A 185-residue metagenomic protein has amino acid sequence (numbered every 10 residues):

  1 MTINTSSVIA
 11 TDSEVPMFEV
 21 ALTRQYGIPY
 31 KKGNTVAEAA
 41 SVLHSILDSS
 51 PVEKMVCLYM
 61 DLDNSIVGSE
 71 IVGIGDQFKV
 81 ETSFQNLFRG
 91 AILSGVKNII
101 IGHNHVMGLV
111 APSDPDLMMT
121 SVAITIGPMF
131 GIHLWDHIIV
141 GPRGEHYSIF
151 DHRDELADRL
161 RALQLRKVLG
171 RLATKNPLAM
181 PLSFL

Functional and structural regions predicted by a protein language model:
M1-V96, P115-L134, G141-L185: N-terminal beta-strand/alpha-helix entry module and adjacent surface of metal-dependent catalytic domains
I99-H105: Short beta-strands and strand-loop turn motifs
I100, I138-I139: Residues embedded in well-ordered beta-strands within globular domains across many folds
H105, I139-G141: Conserved beta-strand edge residues that scaffold enzyme active sites
M107-A111: Short, solvent-exposed loop/turn segments at secondary-structure junctions
